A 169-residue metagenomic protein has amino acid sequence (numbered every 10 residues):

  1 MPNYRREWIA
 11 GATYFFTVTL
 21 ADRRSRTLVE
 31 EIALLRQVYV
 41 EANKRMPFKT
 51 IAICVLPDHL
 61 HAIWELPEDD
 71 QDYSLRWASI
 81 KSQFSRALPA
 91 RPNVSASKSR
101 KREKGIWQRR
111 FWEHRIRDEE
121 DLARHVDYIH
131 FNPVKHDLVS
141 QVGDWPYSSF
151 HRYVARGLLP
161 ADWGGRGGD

Functional and structural regions predicted by a protein language model:
M1-D169: Short catalytic/metal-binding and nucleic-acid-binding patches
